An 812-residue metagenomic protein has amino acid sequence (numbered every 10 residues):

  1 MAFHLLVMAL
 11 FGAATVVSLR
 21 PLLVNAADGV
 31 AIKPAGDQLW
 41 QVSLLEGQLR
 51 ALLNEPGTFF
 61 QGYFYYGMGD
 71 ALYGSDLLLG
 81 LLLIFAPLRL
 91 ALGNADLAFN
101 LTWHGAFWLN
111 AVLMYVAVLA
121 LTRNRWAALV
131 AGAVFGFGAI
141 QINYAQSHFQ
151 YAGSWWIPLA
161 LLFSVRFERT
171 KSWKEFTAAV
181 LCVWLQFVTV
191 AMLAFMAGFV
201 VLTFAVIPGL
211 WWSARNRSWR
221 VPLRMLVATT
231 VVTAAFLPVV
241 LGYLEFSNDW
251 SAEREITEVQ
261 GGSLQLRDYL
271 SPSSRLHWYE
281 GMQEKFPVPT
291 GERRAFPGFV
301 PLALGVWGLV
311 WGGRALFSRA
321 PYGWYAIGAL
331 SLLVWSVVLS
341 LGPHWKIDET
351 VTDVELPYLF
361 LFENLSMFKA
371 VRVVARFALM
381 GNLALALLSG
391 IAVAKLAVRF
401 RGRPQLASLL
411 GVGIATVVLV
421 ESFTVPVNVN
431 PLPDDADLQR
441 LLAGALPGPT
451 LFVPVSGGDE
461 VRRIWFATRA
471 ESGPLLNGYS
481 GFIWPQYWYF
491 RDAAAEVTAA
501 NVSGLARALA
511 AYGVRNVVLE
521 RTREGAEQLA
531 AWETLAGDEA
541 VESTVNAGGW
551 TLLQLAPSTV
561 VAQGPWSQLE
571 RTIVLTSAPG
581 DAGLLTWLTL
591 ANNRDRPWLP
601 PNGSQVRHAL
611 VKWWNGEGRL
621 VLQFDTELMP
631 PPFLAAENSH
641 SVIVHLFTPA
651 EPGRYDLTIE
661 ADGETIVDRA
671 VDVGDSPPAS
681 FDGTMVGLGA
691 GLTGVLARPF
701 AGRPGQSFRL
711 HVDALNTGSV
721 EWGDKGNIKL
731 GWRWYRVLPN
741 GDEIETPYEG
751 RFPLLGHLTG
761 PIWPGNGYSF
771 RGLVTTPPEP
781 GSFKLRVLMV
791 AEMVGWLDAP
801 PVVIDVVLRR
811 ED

Functional and structural regions predicted by a protein language model:
M1, L119-R123, R166-A178, I207-R220 (+2 more regions): Membrane-interface junctions at the ends of membrane-embedded or membrane-associated helices
M1-L19, R224-V231, V306, V310-L332 (+1 more regions): Start-transfer (signal-anchor) and selected internal transmembrane alpha helices of multi-pass inner/ER membrane
F3-G36, G47, T229-S247, V334-S340 (+1 more regions): Transmembrane signal-anchor helices characteristic of membrane glycosylation enzymes that use polyprenol
F11, W103-L121, R125-L210, A228-T233 (+2 more regions): Membrane-embedded helix bundles of polyisoprenyl
G12-N110, G138-W155, G262-K285, H344-L365 (+1 more regions): Membrane-interface coil-to-helix junctions
E255, G413-Q568, P597-L599, A636-V644 (+1 more regions): Extracytoplasmic
F299, T352-L396: Hydrophobic/aromatic-rich transmembrane helices and adjacent perimembrane loops
L646-G653, L773-G781: Short, surface-exposed loop/turn segments at beta-strand-coil junctions that are enriched for proline with nearby
